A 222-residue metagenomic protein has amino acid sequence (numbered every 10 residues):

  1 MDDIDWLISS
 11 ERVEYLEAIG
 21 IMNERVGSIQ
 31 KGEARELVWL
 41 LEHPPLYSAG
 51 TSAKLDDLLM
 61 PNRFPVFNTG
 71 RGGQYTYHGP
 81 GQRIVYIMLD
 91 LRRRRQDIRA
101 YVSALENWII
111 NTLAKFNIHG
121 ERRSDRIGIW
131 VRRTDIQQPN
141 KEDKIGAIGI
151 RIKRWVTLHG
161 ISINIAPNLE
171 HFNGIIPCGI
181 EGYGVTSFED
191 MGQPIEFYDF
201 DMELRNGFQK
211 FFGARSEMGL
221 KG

Functional and structural regions predicted by a protein language model:
M1-I145, P194-Y198, G222: N-terminal lobe of the biotin/lipoate ligase/transferase fold
E11, I150, D190: Active-site donor-binding loop signature of nucleotide-sugar glycosyltransferases
Y47-S48, W155, E170-H171: Short, acidic Gly/Pro/Ser/Thr-rich loop/turn segments
W130, L169-G222: C-terminal accessory segment of soluble enzyme catalytic cores
I150, W155-V156: Acidic/histidine-enriched ion/cofactor-binding microenvironments in catalytic or ligand-binding pockets
V156-A166: Conserved phosphate/anionic-ligand binding catalytic regions in large, soluble enzymes, centered on
